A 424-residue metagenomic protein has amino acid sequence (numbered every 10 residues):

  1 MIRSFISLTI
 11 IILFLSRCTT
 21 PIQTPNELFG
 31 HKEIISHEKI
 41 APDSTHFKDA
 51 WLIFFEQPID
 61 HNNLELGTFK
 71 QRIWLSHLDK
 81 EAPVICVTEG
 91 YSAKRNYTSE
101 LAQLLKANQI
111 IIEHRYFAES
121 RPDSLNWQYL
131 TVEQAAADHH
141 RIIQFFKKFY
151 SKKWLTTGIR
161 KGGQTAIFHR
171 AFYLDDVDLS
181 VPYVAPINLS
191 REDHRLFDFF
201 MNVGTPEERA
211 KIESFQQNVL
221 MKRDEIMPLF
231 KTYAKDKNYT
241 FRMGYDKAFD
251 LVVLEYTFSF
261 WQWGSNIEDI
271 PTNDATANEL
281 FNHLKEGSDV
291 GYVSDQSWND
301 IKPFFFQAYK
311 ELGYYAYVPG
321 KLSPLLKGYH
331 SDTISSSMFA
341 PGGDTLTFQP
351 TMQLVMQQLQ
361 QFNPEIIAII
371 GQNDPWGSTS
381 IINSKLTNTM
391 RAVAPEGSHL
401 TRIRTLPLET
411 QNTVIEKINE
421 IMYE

Functional and structural regions predicted by a protein language model:
M1-P25, F200-K211: Bacterial Sec-dependent N-terminal signal peptides
C18-N108, E416, E420-E424: Catalytic-loop region of hydrolases
A102-P122: Conserved alpha/beta-hydrolase
Y129-K148: Alpha/beta-hydrolase active-site loop
Y150-R160: Alpha/beta-hydrolase fold nucleophile elbow
G158-F168: Glycine-rich nucleophile elbow surrounding the catalytic serine of serine-hydrolase chemistry
F168-F306: Alpha/beta-hydrolase
F260-E424: C-terminal subdomain of alpha/beta-hydrolase-fold enzymes, centered on the catalytic histidine and its supporting
